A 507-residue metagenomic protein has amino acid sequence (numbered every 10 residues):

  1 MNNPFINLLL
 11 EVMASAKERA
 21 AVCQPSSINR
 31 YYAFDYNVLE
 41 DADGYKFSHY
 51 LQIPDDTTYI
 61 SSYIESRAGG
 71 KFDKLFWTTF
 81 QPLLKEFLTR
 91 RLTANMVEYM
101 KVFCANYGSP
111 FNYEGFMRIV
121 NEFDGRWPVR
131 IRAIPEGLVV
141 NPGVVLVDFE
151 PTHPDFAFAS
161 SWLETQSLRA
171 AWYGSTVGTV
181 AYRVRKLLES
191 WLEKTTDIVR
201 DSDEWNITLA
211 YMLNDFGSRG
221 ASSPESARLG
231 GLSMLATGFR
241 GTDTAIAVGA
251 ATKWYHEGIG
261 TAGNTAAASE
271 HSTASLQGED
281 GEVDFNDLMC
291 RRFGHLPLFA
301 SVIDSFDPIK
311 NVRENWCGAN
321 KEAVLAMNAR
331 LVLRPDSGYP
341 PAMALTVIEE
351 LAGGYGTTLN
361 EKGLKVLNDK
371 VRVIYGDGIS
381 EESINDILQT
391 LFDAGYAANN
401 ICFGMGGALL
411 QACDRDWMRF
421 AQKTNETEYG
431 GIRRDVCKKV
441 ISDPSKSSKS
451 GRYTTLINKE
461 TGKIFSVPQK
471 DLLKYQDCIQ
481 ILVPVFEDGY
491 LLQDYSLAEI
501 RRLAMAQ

Functional and structural regions predicted by a protein language model:
L9-V12, A16-T58, R67-G70, I119-P128 (+2 more regions): Buried, small/hydrophobic-residue-enriched core segments of structured protein domains
L9-V12, K17-P82, F239, T244-A250 (+5 more regions): Gly/Ser/Thr/Ala-enriched C-terminal appendages of enzymes
I60-N112: Low-complexity, highly charged intrinsically disordered N-terminal segments that act as targeting/localization
A105-R132, E136-V140, T152-D155, E361 (+4 more regions): Long alpha-helical, hydrophobic tracts
L298-A300, R330-R334, K370-I374, N400-G404: Structural preference for beta-strand elements that scaffold enzyme active sites
